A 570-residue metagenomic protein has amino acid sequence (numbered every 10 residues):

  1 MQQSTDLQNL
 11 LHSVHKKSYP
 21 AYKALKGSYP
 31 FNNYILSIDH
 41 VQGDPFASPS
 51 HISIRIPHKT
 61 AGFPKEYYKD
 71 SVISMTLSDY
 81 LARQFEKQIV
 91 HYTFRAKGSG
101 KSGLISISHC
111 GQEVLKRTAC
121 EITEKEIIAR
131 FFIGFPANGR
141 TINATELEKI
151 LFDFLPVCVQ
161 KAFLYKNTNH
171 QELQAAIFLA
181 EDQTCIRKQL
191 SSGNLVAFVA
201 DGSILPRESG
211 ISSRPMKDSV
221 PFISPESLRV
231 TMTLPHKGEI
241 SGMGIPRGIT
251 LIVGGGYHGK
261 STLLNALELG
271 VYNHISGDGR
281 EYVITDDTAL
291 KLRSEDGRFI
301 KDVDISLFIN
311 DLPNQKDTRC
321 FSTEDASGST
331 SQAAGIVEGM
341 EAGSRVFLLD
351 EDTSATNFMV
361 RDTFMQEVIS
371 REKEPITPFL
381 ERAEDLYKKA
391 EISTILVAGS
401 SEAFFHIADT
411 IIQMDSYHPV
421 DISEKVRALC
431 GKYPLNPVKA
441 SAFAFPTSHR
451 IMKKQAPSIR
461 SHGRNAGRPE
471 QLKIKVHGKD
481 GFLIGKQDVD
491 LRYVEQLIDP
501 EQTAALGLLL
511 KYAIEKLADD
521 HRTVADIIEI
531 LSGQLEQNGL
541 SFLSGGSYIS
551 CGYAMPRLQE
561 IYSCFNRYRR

Functional and structural regions predicted by a protein language model:
M1-C185, Q189-N194, L205: N-terminal accessory targeting/assembly segments
P206-S241, S276, I284-A289, R293-I300 (+1 more regions): N-terminal pre-Walker A segment at the start of P-loop NTPase domains
I240-Y272: Glycine-rich phosphate-binding P-loop
R298, D311-S329, R361-I376: Flexible beta-alpha connector loops of hexameric P-loop NTPases
C320-S354: Phosphate-binding/switch loop-helix module in NTP-utilizing enzymes
M340-A383, Y387, S400-H406, T410-A428: Conserved P-loop NTPase nucleotide-binding/switch module
M414-T503: Conserved P-loop NTPase
D490-R570: Terminal-proximal interaction/regulatory segments of ATP-powered molecular machines
